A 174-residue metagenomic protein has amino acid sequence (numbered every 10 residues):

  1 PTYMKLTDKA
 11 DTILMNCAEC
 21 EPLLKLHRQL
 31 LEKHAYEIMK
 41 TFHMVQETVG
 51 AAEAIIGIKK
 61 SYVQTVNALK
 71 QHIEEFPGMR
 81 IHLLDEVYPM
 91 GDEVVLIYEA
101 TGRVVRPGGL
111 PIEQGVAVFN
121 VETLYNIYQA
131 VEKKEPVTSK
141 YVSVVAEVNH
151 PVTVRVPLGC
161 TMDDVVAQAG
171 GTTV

Functional and structural regions predicted by a protein language model:
P1-A10: Short amphipathic alpha-helices and their capping/turn segments at secondary-structure boundaries
Y3, A52-M162, Q168-T173: Hydrophobic alpha-helical positions that pack around
I13-H27, V148: Gly-rich Lys/Arg/Thr-decorated short loops/hinges at beta-loop-alpha junctions or inter-strand turns that position
C20-E21, M44-G50, I55-K60: Short connector loops at secondary-structure junctions
H27-E32, G57: Metallocofactor- and cofactor-centric catalytic cores in central/energy metabolism, strongly enriched
E32-T48: Histidine-anchored nucleotide/phosphate-binding helix
